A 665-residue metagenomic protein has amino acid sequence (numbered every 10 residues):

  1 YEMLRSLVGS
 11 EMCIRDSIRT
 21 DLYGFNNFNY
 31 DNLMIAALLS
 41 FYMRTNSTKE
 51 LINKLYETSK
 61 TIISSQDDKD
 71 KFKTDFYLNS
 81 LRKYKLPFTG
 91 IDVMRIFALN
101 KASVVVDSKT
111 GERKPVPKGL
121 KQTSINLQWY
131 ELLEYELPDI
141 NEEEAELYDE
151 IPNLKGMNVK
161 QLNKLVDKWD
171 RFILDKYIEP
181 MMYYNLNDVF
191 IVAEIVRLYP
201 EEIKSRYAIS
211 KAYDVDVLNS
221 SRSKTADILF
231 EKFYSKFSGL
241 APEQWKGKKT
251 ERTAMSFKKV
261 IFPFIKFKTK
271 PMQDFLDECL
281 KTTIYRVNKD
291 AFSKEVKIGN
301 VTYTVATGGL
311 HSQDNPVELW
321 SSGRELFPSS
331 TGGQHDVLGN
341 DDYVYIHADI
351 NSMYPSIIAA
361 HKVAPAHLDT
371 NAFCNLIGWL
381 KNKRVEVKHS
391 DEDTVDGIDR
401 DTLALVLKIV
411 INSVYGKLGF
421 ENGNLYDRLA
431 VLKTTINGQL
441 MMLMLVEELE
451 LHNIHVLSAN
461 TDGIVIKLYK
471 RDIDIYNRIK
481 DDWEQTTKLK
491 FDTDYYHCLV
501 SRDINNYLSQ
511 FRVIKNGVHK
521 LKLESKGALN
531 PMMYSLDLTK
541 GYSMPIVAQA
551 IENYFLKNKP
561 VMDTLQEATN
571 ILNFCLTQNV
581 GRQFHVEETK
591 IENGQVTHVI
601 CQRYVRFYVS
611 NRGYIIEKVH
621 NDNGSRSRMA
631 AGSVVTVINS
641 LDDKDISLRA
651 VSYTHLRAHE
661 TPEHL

Functional and structural regions predicted by a protein language model:
Y1-D16, H655-A658, P662-L665: Single conserved hydrophobic/aromatic residue that forms the stacking wall/gate of nucleotide- or nucleobase-binding
R5, S10-E11, R15-G119: Conserved DEDDh/DEDDy metal-dependent 3′-5′ exonuclease domain
Y30-F41, N351-P365: Short active-site loop/helix that positions an aromatic residue
V106-K118, I125-N351, L440, M444-R471 (+7 more regions): Conserved "right-hand" nucleotidyltransferase catalytic core of DNA-directed polymerases
T307, N315, A404, I473-R657: C-terminal, non-catalytic extensions of nucleic-acid polymerases
A366-L403, K480-Y495: Charge-dense polyanion-binding interfaces
R384, T394-L425: Active-site cores of enzymes that catalyze phosphoryl transfer or operate on phosphate-rich substrates
K408-Y415, Y426-V446: Conserved pre-motif C helix in the palm subdomain of viral-like polymerases
